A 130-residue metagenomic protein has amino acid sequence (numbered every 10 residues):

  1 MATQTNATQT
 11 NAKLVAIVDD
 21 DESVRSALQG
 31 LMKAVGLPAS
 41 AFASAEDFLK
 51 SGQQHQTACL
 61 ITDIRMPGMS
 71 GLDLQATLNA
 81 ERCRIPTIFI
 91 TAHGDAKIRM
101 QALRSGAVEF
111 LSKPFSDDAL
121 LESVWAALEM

Functional and structural regions predicted by a protein language model:
E22-S40, A127: Two-component/phosphorelay signaling modules centered on CheY-like receiver
A43-S44, S70-D73: Acidic catalytic/metal-coordinating carboxylates
H55-I61: Active-site beta3 strand of CheY-like receiver
D63, T91: Active-site residues of response regulator receiver
M66: Receiver (REC) domain active-site loop signature in two-component systems and cognate sites in sensor histidine kinases
E81, A92-G94: Short, conserved "switch-loop" micro-motifs in signal-transduction and mechanochemical regulators
K97, F115-W125: C-terminal output helix
